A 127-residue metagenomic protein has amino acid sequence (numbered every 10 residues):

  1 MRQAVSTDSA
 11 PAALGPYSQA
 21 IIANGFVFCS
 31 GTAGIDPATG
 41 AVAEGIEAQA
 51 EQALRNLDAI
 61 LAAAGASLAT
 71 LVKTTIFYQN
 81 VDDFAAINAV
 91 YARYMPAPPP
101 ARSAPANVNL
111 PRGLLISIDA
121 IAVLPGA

Functional and structural regions predicted by a protein language model:
M1-A127: Short, polar/acidic, helix-capping and beta-turn segments at strand->helix junctions that line the mouths
